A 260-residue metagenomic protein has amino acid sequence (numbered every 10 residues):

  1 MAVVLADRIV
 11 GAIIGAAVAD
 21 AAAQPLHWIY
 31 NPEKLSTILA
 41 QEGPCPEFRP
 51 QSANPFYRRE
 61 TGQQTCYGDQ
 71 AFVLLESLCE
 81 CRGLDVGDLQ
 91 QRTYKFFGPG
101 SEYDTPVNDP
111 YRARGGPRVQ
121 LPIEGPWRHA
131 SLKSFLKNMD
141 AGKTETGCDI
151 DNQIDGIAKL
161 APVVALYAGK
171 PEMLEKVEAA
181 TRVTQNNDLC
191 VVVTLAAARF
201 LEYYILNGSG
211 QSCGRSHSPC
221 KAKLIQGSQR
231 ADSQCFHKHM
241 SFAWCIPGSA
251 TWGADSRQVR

Functional and structural regions predicted by a protein language model:
M1-R260: Structured, active/binding-site neighborhoods that engage oxygen-rich ligands
